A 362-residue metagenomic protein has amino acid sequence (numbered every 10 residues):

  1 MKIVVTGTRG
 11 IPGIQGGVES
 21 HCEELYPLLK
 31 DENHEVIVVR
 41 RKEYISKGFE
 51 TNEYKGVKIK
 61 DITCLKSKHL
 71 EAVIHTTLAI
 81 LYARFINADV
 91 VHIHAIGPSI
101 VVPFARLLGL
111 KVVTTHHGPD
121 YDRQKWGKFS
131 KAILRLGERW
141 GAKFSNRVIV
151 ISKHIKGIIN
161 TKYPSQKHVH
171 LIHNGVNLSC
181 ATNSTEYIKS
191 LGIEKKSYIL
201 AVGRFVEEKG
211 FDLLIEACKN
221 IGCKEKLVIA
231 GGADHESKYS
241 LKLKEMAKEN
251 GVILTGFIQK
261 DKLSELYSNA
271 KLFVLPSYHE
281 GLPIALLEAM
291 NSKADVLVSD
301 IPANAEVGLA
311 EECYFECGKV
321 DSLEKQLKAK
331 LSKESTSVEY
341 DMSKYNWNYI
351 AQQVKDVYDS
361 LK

Functional and structural regions predicted by a protein language model:
S20, S197-N220, L241: A conserved mid-protein helix/loop that constitutes part of the nucleotide-sugar donor-binding site
L81-R84, L107, K131-V148: Membrane-proximal helix-turn-helix segments that form the acceptor-binding/catalytic region of lipid-linked
H154, G175: Carbohydrate-associated surface elements
S240-I258: Nucleotide-activated donor-binding/catalytic signature segment of Leloir-type glycosyltransferases, i.e., the conserved
F257-I258, E265-A270: Short alpha-helical donor nucleotide-sugar binding micro-motif in glycosyltransferases
Y278: Aromatic "clamp/platform" in nucleotide-sugar-dependent glycosyltransferases that forms part of the donor/acceptor
N291, D295-V298: Short hydrophobic beta-strand element within catalytic cores of glycosyltransferases and related nucleotide-activated
C313-D321, K328-S332: Conserved acidic donor-binding segment of nucleotide-sugar-dependent glycosyltransferases
